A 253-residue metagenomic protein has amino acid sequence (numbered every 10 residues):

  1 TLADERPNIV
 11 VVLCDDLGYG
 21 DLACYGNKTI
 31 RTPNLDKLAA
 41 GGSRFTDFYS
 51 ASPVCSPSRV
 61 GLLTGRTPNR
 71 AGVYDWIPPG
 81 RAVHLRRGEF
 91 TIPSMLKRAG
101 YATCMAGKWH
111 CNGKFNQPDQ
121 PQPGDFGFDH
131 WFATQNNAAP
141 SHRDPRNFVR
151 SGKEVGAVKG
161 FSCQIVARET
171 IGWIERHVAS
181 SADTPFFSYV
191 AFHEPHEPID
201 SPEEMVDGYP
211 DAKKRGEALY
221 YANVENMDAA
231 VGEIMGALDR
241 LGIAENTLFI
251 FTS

Functional and structural regions predicted by a protein language model:
T1-S253: Formylglycine-dependent sulfatase
